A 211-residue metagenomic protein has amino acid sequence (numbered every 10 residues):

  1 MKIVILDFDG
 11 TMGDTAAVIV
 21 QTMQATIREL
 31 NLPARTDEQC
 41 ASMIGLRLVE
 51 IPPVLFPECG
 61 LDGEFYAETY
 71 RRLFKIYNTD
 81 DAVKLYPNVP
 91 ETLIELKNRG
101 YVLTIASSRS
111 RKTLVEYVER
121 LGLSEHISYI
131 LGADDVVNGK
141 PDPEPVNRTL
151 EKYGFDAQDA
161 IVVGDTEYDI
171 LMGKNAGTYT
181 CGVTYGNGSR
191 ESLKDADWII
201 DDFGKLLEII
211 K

Functional and structural regions predicted by a protein language model:
M1-I3, I94-K97, S110-R111, V115-K211: Asp-based, Mg2+/Mn2+-dependent phosphohydrolase catalytic module
M1-S42, F56: Active-site neighborhood of HAD-like aspartate-dependent phosphohydrolases
V18, R47-E50, L61, K84 (+5 more regions): Short alpha-helical
R28-A34, E58-F65, N98-R99, G122-H126 (+1 more regions): Short helix-capping segments at alpha-helix termini
P33, V102, Y179: Residue-level detector of anion-binding/catalytic polar loops
G45-Y77, P87-P90, E95-K97: A metal-dependent, Asp-based hydrolase signature
N78-I105, R111-V115, P143: Short, acidic loop-to-helix structural element flanking the phosphoryl-transfer center in phosphate-processing enzymes
